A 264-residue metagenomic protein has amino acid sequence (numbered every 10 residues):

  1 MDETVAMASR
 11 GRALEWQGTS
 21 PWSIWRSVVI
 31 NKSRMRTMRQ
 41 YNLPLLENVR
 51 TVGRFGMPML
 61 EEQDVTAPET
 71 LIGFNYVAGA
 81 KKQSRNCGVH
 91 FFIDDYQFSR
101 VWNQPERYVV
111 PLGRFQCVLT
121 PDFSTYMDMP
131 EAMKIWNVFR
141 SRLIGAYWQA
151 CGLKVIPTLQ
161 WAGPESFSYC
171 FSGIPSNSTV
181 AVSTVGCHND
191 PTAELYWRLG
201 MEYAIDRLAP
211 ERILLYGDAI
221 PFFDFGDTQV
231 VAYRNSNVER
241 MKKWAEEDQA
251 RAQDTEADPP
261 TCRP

Functional and structural regions predicted by a protein language model:
M1-Q63, G226-P264: C-terminal accessory extensions appended to soluble enzyme cores
M38-V109, M129, D254-C262: Non-catalytic, usually N-terminal nucleic-acid engagement modules in DNA/RNA processing proteins
A78-S84, V89, V101-D248: Eukaryote-skewed repeat-based solenoidal scaffolds used as protein-protein interaction platforms, primarily
